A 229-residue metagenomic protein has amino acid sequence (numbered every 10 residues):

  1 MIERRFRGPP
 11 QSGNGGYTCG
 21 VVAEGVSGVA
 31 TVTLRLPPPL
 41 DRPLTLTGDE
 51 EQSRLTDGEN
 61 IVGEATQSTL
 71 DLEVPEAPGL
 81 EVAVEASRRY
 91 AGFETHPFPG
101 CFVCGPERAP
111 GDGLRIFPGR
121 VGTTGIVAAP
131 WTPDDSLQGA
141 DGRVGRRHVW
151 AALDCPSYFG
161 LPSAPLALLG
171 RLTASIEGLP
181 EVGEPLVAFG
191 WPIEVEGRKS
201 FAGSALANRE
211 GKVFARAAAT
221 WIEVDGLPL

Functional and structural regions predicted by a protein language model:
M1-R7, P133-L137: A short, surface-exposed helix-loop junction/capping segment
F6, P10, T18-E50, V149-A188 (+1 more regions): Hydrophobic beta-strand-centered segment that forms part of the acyl-chain substrate-binding groove
P9, E59-N60, G197, G211: Detector for glycine-centered tight turns/loop "hinges" at secondary-structure junctions
T31, Q52-T56, F201-L206: Residue-level detector of beta-strand face positions
Q52-D141: Non-catalytic linker/capping segments at the edges of enzyme domains
L114-E177: A mid-sequence, solvent-exposed acidic-amphipathic segment
S175-L229: Accessory, usually C-terminal, subdomains that scaffold auxiliary metal cofactors
